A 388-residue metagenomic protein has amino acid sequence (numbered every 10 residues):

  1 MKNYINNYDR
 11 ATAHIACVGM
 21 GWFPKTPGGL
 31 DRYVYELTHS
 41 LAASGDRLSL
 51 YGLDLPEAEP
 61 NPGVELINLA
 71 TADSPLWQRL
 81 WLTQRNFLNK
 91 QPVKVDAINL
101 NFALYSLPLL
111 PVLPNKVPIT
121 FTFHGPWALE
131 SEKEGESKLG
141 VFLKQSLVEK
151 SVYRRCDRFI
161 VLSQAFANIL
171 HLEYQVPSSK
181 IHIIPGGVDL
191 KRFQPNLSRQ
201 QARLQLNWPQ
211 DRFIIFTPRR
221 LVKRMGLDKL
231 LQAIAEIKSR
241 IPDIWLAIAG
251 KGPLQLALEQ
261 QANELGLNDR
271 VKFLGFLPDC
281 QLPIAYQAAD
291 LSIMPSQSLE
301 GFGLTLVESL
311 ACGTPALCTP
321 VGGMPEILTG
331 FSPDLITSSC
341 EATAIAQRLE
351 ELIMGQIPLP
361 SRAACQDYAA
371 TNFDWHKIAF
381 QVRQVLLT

Functional and structural regions predicted by a protein language model:
A16, P209-M225, L231-I234: Conserved donor-binding/catalytic core segment of Leloir-type glycosyltransferases
L100-Y105, F123: Short His-centered aromatic/hydrophobic patch
G140-F159: Membrane-proximal helix-turn-helix segments that form the acceptor-binding/catalytic region of lipid-linked
A165, G187: Carbohydrate-associated surface elements
E259-L277: Nucleotide-activated donor-binding/catalytic signature segment of Leloir-type glycosyltransferases, i.e., the conserved
F276-L277, A285-A289: Short alpha-helical donor nucleotide-sugar binding micro-motif in glycosyltransferases
P315-C318: Short hydrophobic beta-strand element within catalytic cores of glycosyltransferases and related nucleotide-activated
G330-A342, E351-I357: Conserved acidic donor-binding segment of nucleotide-sugar-dependent glycosyltransferases
